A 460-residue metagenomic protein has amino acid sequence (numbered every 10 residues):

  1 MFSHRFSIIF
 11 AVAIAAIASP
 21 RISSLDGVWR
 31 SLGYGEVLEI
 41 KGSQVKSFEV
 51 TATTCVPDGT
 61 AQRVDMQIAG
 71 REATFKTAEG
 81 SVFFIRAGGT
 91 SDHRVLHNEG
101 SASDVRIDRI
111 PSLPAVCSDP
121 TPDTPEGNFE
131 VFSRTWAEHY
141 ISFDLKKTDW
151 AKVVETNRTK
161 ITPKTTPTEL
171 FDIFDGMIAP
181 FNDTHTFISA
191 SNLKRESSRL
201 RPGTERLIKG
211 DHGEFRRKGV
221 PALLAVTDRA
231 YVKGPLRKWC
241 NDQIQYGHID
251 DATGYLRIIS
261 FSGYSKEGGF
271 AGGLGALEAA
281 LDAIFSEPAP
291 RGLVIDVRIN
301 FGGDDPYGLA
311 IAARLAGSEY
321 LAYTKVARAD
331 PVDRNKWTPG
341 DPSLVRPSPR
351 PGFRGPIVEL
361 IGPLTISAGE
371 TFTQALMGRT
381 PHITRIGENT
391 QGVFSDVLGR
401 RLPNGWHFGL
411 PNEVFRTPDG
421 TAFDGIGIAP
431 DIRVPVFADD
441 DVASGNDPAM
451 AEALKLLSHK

Functional and structural regions predicted by a protein language model:
M1-I8: Bacterial N-terminal signal peptides that target proteins for export
A11-S19: Hydrophobic h-region of N-terminal signal peptides that target proteins for export in Gram-negative bacteria
R21-R328, N335, G399-R401, L456-H459: Flexible, low-complexity junctional segments that flank or bridge functional domains
R257-F261, D296-N300, V326-R328, L360-L364 (+2 more regions): Active-site-proximal beta-strand/loop segments in catalytic clefts of secreted hydrolases
G302-L360, L398-L402, N412-R416, A422-F423: Gly/Ser/Thr-rich loop/hinge elements
P356-G378, I383-Q391: Extended C-terminal subregions enriched in glycine
S367, I386-P403, F408-L410, I426-I432: C-terminal soluble interaction/assembly domains
D424, I428-K460: Low-complexity, Gly/Ser/Thr/Pro-rich intrinsically disordered linker/tail segments
